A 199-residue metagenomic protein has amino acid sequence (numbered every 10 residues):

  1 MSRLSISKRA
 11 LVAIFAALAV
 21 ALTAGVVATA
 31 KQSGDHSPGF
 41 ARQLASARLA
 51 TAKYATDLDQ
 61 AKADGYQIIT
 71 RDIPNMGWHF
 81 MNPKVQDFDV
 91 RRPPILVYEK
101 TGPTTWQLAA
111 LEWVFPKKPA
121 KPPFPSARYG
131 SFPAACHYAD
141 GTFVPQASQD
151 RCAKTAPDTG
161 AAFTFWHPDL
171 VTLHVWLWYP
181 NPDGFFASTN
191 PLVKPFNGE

Functional and structural regions predicted by a protein language model:
M1-K8: N-terminal secretory signal peptides that target proteins for export/translocation
K8-R9, A63: Polar/charged alpha-helical tracts
A10-V12, F163: Homeobox/homeodomain signature
A13-A24: Bacterial N-terminal signal peptides
A24-Q32: Sec-dependent signal peptide cleavage junction
K31-E199: Primary mode marks residue(s) on the alpha4-beta5-alpha5 output face of response regulator receiver
